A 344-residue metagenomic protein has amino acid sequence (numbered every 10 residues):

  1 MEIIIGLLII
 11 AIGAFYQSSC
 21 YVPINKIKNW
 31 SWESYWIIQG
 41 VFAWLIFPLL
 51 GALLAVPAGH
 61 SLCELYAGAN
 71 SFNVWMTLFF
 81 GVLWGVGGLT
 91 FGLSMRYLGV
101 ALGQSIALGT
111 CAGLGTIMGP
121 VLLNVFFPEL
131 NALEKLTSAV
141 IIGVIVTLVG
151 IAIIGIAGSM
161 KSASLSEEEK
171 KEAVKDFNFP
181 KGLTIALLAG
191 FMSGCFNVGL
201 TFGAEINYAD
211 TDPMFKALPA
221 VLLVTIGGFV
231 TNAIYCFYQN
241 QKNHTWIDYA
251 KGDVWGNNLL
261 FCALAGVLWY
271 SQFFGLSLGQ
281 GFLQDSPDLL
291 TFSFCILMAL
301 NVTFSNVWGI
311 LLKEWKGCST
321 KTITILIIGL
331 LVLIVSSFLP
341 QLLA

Functional and structural regions predicted by a protein language model:
M1-A344: Polytopic alpha-helical membrane proteins, predominantly small-molecule transporters/carriers
